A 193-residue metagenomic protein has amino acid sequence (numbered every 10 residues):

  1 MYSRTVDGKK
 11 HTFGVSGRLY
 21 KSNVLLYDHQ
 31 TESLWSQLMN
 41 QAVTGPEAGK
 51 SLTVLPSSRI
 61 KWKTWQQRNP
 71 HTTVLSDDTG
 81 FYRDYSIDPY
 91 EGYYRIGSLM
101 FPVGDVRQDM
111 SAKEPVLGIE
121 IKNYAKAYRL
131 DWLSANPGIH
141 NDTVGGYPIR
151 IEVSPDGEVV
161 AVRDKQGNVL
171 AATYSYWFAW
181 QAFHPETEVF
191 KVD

Functional and structural regions predicted by a protein language model:
M1-D193: Mid-to-C-terminal functional-domain signal that highlights helix-capping/loop sites within ligand-binding modules
